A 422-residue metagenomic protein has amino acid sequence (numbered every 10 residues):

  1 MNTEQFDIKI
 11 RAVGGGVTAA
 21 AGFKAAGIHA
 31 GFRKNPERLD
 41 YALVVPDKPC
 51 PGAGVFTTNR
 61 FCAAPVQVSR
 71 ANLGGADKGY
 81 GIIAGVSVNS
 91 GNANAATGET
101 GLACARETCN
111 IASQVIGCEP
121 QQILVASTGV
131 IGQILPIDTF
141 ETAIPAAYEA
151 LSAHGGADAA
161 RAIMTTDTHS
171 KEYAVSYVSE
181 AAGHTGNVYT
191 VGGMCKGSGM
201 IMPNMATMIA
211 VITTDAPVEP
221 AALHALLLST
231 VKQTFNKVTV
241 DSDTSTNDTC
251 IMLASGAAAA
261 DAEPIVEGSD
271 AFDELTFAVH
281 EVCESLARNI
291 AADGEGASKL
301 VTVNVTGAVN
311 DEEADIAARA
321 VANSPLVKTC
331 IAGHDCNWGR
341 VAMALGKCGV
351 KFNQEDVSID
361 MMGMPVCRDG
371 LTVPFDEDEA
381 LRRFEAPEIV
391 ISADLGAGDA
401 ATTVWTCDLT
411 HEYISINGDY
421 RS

Functional and structural regions predicted by a protein language model:
N2-E107, S113-S422: A structural signal for small-residue-enriched, beta-sheet-centric alpha/beta enzyme cores and oligomeric scaffold folds
